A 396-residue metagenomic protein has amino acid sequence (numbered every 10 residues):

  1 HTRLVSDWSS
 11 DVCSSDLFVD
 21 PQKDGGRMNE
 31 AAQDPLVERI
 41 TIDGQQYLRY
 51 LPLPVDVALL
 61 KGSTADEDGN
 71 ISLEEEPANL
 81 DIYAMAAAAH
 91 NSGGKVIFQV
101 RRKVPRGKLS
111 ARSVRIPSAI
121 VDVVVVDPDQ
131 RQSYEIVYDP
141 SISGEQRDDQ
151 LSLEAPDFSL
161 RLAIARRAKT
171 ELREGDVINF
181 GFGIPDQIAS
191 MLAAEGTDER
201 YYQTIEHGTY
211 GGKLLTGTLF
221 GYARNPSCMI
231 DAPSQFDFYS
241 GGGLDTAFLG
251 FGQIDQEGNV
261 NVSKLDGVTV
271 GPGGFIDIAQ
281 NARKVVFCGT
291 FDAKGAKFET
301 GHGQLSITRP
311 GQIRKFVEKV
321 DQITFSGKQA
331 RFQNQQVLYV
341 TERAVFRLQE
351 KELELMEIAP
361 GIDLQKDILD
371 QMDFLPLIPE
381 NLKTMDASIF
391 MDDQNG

Functional and structural regions predicted by a protein language model:
R3, D7-D149, T216-N395: Conserved phosphate- and dinucleotide-binding cores of soluble alpha/beta proteins, encompassing both enzyme active
E145-D231: N-terminal active-site beta-alpha-beta segment that forms phosphate/nucleotide-binding and substrate-recognition loops
